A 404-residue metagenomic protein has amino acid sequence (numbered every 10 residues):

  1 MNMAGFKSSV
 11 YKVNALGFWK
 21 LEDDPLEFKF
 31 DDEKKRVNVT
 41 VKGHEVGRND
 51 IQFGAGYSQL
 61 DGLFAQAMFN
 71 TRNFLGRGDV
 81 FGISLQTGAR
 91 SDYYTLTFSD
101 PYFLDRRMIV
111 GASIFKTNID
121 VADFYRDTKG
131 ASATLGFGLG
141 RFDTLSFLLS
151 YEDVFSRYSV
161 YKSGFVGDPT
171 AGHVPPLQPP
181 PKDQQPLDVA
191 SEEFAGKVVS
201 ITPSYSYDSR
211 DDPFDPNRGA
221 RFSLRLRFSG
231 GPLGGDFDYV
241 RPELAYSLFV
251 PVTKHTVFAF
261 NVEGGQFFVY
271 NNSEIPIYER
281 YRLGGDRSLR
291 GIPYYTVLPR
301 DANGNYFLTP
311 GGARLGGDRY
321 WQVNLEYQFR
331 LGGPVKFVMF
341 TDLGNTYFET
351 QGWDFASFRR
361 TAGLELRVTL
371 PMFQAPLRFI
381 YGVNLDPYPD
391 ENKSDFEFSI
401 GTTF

Functional and structural regions predicted by a protein language model:
M1-Y57, M68, G82-D100, V240-A245 (+2 more regions): Periplasmic polypeptide-binding modules associated with outer-membrane biogenesis and secretion
A15, K35, D50-F53, S58 (+6 more regions): C-terminal outer-membrane beta-barrel translocator/porin domains of Gram-negative envelope proteins and their
W19-L21, N49-I51, G62, F74-F81 (+6 more regions): Repeated loop/turn-to-beta-strand initiation elements of outer-membrane beta-barrel proteins
E33-K34, Y57-F64, I83-Y94, I119-R126 (+5 more regions): Solvent-exposed loop/turn segments connecting transmembrane beta-strands in outer-membrane beta-barrel proteins
N49-Q59, A65-G88, V110-D120, A220-P232 (+4 more regions): Transmembrane beta-strand segments that form the barrel wall of outer-membrane beta-barrel proteins
F69, T202, L364-L370, A375 (+1 more regions): Outer-membrane beta-barrel "beta-signal"
T71-N73, D100-Y102, F137-L139, Y207-S209 (+6 more regions): Residue-level signature of outer-membrane beta-barrel architecture
Y94-K197, P203: Transmembrane beta-barrel wall of Gram-negative outer-membrane proteins
